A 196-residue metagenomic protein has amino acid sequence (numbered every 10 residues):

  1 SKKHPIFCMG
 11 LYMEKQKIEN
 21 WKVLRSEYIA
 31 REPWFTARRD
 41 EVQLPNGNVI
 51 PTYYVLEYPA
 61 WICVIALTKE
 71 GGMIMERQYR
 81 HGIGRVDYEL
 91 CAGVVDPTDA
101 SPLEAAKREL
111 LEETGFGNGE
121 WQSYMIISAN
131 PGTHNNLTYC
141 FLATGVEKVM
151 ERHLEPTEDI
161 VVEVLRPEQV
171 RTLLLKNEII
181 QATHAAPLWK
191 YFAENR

Functional and structural regions predicted by a protein language model:
G10, E14-W21, V86, G132-H134 (+1 more regions): Nudix hydrolase/Nudix homology domain
I18, Y53-Y58, C63-R108, L154-P156: Conserved Nudix-box catalytic region and its N-terminal flanking loop in Nudix hydrolases and closely related
K22, G117-Y124: A short coil-to-beta-strand element that immediately follows conserved catalytic motifs
R25-C63, K69: Acidic, metal-coordinating catalytic segment for phosphate/diphosphate chemistry, firing primarily on the Nudix
E27-Y28, M125-N130: Short, solvent-exposed loop/turn elements at beta->coil junctions and helix N-caps that rim active or binding pockets
E41-N46, N130-V149: Active-site-adjacent beta-strand/loop module that shapes the phosphate/pyrophosphate-binding cleft
E89, C140, V164: Short aromatic/basic micro-patch
